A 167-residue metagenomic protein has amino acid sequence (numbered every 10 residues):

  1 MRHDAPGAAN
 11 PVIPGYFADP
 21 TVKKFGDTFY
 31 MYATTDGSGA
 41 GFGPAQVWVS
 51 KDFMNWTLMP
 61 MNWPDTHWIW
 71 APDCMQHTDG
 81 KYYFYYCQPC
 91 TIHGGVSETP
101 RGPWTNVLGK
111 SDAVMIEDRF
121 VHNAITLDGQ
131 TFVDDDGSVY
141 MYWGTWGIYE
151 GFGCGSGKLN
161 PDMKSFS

Functional and structural regions predicted by a protein language model:
M1-S167: Carbohydrate-active catalytic/glycan-binding domains of CAZyme proteins, especially the secreted or lumenal ectodomains
